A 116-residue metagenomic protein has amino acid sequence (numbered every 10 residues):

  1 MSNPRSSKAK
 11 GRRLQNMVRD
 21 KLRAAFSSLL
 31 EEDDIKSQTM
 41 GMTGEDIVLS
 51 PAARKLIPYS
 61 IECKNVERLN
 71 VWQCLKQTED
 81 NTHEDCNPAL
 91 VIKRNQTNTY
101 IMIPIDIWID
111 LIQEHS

Functional and structural regions predicted by a protein language model:
M1-S116: Catalytic phosphate/metal-binding cores of nucleic-acid and nucleotide-processing enzymes, i.e., regions that mediate
